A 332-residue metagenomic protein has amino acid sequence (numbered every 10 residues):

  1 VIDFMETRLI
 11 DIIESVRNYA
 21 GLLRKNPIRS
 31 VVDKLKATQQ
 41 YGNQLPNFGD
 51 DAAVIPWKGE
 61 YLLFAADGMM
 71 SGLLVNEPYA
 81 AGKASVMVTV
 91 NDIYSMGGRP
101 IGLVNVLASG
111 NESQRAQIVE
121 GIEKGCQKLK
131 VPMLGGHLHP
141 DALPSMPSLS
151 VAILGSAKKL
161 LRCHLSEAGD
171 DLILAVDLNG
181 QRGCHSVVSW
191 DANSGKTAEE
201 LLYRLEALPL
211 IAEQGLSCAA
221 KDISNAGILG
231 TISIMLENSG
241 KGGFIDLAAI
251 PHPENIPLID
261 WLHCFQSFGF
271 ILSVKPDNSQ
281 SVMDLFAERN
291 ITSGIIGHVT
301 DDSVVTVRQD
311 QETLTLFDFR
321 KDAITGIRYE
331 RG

Functional and structural regions predicted by a protein language model:
I2-D11, S15, Y19-A20, P27 (+1 more regions): Acidic, Ser/Thr/Pro-rich beta/coil linker or hinge segments at domain junctions
I2-V86, V90-S95, D171-L174, L314: N-terminal glycine-rich phosphate/pyrophosphate-binding loops that anchor nucleotide-derived ligands and cofactors
N43-F48, L63-A65, P132-G136, L174-A175 (+3 more regions): General beta-strand structural signal in soluble alpha/beta enzymes
Q44-N47, I223, G242-P253, M283-D310: Beta-strand->loop->alpha-helix junctions that form or flank phosphate-binding loops in nucleotide-handling enzymes
Y61-L62, M69-S71, R99-S186, H298 (+1 more regions): Glycine-rich anion-binding loops of enzyme active sites
E77-V104, Q117-K128, R204-A212, I228-I234: Small-aliphatic-rich amphipathic alpha-helix that forms the alpha element of a beta-alpha
T197-S267: Active-site-proximal betaalpha loop/short-helix elements that scaffold phosphoryl/nucleotidyl transfer chemistry
S273-Q280: Helix N-cap motif at beta-to-alpha junctions
